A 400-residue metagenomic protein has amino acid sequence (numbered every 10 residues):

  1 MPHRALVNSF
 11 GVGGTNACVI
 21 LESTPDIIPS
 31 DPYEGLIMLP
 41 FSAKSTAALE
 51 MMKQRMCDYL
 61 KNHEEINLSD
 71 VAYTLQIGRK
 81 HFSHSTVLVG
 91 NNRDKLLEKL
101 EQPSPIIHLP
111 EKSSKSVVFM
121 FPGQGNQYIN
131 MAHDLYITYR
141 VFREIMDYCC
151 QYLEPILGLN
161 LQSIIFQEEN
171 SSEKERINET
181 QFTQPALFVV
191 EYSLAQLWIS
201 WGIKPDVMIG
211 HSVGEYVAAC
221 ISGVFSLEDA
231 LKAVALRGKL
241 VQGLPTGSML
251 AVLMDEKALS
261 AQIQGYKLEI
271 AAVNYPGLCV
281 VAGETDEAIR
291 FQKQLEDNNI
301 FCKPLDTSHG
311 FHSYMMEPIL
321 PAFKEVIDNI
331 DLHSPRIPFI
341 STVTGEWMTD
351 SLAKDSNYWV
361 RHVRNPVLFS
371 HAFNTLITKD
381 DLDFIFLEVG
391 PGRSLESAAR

Functional and structural regions predicted by a protein language model:
M1, S30-L36, I77-F82, Q124-M131 (+5 more regions): Short acidic (Asp/Glu) and glycine-rich catalytic loops that position anionic groups and cofactors
M1-P32, D58, E175, Q196 (+7 more regions): Condensing-enzyme catalytic core of the thiolase-fold
M1-V19, M38, S42-S45, Y73-I77 (+10 more regions): Cysteine-centered functional microenvironments
H3-V117, N126-Q127, H133, R140 (+3 more regions): Flexible catalytic loop/linker elements that gate and position reactive groups at enzyme active sites
T15, A43-Q54, E65, G90-D94 (+15 more regions): Electropositive phosphate-/nucleotide-binding environments in soluble metabolic enzymes
S30-P32, D58-N67, D94-L109, E154-I177 (+4 more regions): Short, glycine- and charge-enriched coil/turn segments that flank and shape catalytic ligand pockets
A43, H108-G265, N274, I300-G310 (+2 more regions): FabD-like malonyl-/acyl-CoA
H81-S83, A251, S260, E296-E388 (+2 more regions): Acyltransferase
